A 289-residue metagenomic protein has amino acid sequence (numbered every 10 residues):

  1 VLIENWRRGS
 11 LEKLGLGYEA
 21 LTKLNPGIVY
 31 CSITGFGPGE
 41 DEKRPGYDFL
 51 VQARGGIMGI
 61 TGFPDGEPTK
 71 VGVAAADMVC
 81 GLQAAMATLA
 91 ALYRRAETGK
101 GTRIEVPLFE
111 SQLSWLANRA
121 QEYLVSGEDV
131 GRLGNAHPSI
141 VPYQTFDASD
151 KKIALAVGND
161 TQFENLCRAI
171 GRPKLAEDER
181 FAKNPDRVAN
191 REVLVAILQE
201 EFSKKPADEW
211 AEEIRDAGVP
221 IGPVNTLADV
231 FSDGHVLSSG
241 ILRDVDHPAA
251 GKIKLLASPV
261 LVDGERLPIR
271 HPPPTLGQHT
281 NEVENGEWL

Functional and structural regions predicted by a protein language model:
V1-K23, S203: A structured beta-alpha segment of the ubiquitous adenosine-cofactor-binding alpha/beta core
L2, G27, P220: Residue-level detector of anion-binding/catalytic polar loops
L14-I153, V157-G158: Active-site-adjacent "lid/gating" segments in soluble enzymes
L133-P138, Y143-T145, L155, A189 (+3 more regions): Short Gly/Pro-enriched turn/cap motifs at secondary-structure boundaries
V141-A217, I221: Aromatic-enriched alpha-helical interface/lid elements that frame and gate functional surfaces
A182, D246-L289: Flexible, small-/acidic-enriched active-site or ligand-binding loops
R215-V236: Conserved PLP cofactor-binding pocket of PLP-dependent enzymes
